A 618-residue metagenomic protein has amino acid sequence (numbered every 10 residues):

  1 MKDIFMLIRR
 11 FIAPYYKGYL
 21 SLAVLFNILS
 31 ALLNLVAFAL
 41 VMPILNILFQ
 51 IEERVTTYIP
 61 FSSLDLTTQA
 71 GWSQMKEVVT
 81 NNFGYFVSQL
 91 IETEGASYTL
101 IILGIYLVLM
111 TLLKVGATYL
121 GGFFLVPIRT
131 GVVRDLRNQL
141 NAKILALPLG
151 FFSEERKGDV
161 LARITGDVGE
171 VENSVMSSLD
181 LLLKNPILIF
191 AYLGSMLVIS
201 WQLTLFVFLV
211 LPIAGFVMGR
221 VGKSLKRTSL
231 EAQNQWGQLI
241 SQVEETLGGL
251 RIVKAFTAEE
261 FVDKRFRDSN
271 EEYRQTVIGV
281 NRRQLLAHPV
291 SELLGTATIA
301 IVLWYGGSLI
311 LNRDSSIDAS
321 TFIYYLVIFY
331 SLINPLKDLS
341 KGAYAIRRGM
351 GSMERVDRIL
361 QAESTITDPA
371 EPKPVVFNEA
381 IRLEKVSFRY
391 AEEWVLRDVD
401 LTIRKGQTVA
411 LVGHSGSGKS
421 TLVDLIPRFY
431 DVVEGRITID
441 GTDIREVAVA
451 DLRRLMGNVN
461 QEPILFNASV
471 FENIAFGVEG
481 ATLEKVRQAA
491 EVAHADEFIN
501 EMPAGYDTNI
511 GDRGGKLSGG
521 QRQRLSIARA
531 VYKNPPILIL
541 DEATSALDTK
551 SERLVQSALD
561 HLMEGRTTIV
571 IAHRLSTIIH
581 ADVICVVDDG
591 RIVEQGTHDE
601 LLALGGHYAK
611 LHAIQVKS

Functional and structural regions predicted by a protein language model:
M1-A39, N46-L107, L113, G121-L125 (+10 more regions): Membrane-integrated ABC transporters
I4, I12, L125-R129, L145-I189 (+1 more regions): Juxtamembrane loop-to-helix connectors within ABC transporter transmembrane domains
Y15, A23-L29, D180-E231, W304-I317 (+1 more regions): Transmembrane helices of ABC transporter permease
S21, L25, I105, A117 (+5 more regions): Hydrophobic alpha-helical transmembrane segments of ABC transporter permease domains
L107-K114, T118, L211-M218, Q284-T298 (+1 more regions): Hydrophobic alpha-helical segments in the permease module
E155-G158, E231-G279, E371: Loop segments that connect adjacent transmembrane helices in multi-pass transporters
K254, A258, R282, S291 (+2 more regions): Cytosolic ends of transmembrane helices, especially the final helix of ABC transmembrane type-1 domains
D368-P369, P374-S618: ABC-type nucleotide-binding domain
